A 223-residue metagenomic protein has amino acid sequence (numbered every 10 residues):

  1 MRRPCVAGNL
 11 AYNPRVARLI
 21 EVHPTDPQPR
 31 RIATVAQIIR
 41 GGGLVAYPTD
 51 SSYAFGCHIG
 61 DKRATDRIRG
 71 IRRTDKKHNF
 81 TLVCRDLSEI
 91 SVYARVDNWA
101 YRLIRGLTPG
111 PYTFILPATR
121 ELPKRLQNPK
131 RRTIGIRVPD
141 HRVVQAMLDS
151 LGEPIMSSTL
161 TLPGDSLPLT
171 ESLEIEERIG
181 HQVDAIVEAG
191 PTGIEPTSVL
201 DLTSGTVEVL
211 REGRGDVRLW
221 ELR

Functional and structural regions predicted by a protein language model:
A11-R223: Active-site-adjacent structural elements in enzyme catalytic cores
